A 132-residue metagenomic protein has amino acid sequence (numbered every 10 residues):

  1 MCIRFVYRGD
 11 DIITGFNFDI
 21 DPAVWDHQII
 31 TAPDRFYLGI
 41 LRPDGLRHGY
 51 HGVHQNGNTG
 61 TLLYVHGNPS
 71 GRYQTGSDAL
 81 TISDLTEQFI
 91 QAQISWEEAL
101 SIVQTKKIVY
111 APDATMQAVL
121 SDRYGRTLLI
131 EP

Functional and structural regions predicted by a protein language model:
M1-P132: N-terminal nucleophile
